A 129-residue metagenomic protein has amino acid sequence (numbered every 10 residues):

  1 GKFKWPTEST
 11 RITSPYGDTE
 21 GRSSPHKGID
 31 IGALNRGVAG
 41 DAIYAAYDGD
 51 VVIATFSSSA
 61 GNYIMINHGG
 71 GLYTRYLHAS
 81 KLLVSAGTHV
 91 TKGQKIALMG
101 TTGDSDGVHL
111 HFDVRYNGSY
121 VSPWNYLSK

Functional and structural regions predicted by a protein language model:
G1-A60, K92: Surface-exposed, glycine-biased beta-strand/turn segments
T13, D50-V52, S80, A97-G100: Conserved positions in beta-strands of structured domains
T19, S58, A79-S80, T102 (+1 more regions): A generic structural motif
K27, A39-A42, S80, A86 (+1 more regions): Short, conserved secondary-structure segments in the cores of folded domains
D41, T74-R75, V121: Short beta-strand segments
A45-A86, V108-V114: Zn2+-dependent peptidoglycan hydrolase active-site motif and core
N62-G70, T88-K129: Conserved, short, structured surface segments that act as functional micro-motifs
